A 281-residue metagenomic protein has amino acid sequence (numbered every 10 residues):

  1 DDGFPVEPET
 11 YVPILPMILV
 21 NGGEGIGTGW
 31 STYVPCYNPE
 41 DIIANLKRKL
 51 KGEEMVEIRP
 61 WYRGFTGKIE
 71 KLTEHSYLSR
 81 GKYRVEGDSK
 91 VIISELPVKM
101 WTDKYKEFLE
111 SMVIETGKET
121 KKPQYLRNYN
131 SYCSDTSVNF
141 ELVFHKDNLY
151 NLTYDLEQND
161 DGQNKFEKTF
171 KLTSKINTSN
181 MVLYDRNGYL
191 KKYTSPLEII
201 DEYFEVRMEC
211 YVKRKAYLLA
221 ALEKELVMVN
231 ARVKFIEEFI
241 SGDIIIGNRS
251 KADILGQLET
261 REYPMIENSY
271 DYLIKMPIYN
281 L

Functional and structural regions predicted by a protein language model:
D1-H75, F140-F144: Catalytic phosphate-handling regions of large nucleic-acid enzymes and associated NTPases
K51-L281: Charged, surface-exposed alpha-helical interface/stalk elements
